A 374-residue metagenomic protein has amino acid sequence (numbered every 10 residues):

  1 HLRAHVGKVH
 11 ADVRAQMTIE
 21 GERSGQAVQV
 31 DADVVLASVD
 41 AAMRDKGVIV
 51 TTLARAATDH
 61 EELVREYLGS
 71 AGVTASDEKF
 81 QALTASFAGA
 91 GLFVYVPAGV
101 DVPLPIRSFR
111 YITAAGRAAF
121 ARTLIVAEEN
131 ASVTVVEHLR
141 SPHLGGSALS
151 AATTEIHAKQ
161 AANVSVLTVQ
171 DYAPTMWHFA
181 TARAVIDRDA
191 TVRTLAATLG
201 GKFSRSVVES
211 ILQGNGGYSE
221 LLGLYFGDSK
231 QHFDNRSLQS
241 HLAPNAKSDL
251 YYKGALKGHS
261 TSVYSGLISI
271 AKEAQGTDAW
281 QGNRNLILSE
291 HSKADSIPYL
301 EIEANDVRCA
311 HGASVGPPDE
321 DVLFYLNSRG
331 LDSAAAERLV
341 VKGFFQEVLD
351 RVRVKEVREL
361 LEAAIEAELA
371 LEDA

Functional and structural regions predicted by a protein language model:
R3-L331, F345, L349-A374: Conserved beta-strand/loop scaffold segments within soluble protein domains that form the structured core and edges
